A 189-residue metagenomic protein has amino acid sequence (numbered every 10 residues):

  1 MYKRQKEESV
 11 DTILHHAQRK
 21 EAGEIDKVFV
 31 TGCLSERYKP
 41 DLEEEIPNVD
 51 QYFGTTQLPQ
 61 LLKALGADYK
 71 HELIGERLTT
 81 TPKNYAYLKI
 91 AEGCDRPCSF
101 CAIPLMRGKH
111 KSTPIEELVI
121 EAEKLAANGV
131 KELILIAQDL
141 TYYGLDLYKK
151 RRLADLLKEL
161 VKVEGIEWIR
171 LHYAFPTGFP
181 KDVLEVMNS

Functional and structural regions predicted by a protein language model:
K3-Y143, D182: Proteins enriched for Cys/Gly/acidic motifs involved in redox and nucleic-acid/cofactor modification
R4-T12, L145-S189: Conserved AdoMet/S-adenosylmethionine-binding subsite of the radical SAM
